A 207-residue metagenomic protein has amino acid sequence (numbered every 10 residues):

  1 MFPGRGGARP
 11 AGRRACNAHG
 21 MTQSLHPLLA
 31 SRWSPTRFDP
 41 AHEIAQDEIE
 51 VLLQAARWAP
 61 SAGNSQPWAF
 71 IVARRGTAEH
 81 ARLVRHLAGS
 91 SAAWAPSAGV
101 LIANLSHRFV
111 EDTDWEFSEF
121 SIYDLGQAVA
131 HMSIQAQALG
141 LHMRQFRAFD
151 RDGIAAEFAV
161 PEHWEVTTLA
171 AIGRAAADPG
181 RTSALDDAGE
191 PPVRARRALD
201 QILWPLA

Functional and structural regions predicted by a protein language model:
F2-A207: Acidic, surface-exposed loops and disordered segments
